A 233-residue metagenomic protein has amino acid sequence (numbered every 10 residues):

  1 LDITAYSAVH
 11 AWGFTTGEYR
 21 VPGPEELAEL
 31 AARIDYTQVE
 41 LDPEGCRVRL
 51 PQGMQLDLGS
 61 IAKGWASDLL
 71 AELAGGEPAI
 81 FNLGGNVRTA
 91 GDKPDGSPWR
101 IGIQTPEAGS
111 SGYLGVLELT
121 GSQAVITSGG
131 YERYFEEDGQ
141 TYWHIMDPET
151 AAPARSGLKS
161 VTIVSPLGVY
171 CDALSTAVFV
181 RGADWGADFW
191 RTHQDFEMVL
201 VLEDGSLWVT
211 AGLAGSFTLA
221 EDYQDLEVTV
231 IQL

Functional and structural regions predicted by a protein language model:
L1-L233: Mature catalytic core of soluble alpha/beta enzymes
